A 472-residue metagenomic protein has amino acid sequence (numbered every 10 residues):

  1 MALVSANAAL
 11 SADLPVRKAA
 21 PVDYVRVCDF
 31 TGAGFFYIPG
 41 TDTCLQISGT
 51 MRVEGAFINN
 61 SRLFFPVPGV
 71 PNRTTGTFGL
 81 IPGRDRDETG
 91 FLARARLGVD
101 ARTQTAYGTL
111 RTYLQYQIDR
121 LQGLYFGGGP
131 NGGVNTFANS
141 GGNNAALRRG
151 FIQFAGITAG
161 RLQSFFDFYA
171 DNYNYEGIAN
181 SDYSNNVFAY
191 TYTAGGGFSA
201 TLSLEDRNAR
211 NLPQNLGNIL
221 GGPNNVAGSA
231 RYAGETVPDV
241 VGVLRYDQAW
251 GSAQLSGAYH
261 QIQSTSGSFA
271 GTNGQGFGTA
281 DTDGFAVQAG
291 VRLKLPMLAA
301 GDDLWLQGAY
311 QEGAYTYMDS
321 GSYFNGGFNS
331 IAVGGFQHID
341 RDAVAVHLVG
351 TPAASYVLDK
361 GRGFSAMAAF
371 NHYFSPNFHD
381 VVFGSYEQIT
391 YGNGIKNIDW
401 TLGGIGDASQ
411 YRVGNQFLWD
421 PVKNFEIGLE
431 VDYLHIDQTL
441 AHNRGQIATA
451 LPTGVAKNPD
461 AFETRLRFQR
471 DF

Functional and structural regions predicted by a protein language model:
M1-S5: Bacterial N-terminal signal peptides
A8-G160, T193, T236-P238, G242-A249 (+6 more regions): Beta-barrel outer-membrane channel/assembly domains of diderm bacteria
R52-E54, Q115-D119, S164-F166, E205-R207 (+6 more regions): Outer-membrane beta-barrel pore domains and translocons
I58-R62, G123-G127, F168-D171, A209-Q214 (+4 more regions): Outer-membrane beta-barrel proteins
R62-R84, G127-N143, L147, F151 (+3 more regions): Surface-exposed coil loops of outer-membrane beta-barrel proteins
R86-T89, F137-N144, G177-D182, G217-L220 (+9 more regions): Replace "Gram-negative outer membrane beta-barrel proteins" with "bacterial and organellar outer membrane beta-barrel
N185-V187, D239-V241, A286-Q288, S365 (+2 more regions): Short hydrophobic/aromatic beta-strand or adjacent loop that forms the aromatic wall/cage of a ligand/substrate-binding
S252-V413: Detector for outer-membrane/organellar transmembrane beta-barrel domains, recognizing the amphipathic beta-strand
